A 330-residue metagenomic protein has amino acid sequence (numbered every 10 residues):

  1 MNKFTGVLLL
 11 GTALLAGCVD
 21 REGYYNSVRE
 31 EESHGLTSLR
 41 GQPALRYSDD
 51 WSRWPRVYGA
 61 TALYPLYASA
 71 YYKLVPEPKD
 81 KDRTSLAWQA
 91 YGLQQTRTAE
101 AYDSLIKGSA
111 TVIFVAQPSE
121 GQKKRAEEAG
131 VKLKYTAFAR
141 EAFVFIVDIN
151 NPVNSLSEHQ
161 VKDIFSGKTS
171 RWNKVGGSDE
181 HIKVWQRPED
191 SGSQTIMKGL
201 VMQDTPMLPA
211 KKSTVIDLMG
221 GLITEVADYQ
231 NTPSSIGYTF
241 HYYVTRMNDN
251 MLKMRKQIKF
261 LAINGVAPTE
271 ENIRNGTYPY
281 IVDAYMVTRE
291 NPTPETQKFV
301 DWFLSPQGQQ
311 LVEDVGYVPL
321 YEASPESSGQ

Functional and structural regions predicted by a protein language model:
M1-V7: Bacterial N-terminal signal peptides that target proteins for export
V7-A13: Bacterial N-terminal signal peptides
L15-G17: C-terminal motif of bacterial Sec signal peptides marking the signal peptidase cleavage site
V19-Q330: Exported/periplasmic ABC-transporter solute-binding proteins
